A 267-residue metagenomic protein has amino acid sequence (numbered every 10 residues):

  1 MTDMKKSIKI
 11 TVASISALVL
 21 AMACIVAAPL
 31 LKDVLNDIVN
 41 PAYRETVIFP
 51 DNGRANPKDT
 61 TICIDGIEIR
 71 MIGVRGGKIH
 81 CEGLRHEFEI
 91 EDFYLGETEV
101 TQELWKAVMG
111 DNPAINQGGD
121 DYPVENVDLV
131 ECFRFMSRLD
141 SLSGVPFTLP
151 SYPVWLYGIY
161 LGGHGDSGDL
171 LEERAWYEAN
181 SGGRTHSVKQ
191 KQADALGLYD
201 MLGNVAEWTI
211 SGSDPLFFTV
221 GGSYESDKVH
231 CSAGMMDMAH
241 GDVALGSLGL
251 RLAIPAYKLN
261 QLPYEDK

Functional and structural regions predicted by a protein language model:
D3-L20: N-terminal Sec-pathway targeting helices
L20-P29: Hydrophobic alpha-helical membrane-insertion segments, chiefly the h-region of N-terminal signal peptides
L30-I48: Ser/Thr/Pro/Gly-rich low-complexity linker/stalk segments immediately outside membranes or between
V47-P50, I115-G119: Feature responds to low-complexity, polar/acidic, surface-exposed segments characteristic of secreted/exported proteins
T61-A114, V127-V130, G203: A short glycine-rich, aromatic-capped structural motif
V100, N112, G162-G163, I210-D214 (+1 more regions): Acidic glycine-/aspartate-rich tracts in secreted/extracellular proteins
G118, P123-G246: Functional-site microenvironments in short loops/helix caps that host divalent-cation chemistry
G246-L262: Short, structured beta-strand segments at or near domain termini in extracellular proteins/domains
